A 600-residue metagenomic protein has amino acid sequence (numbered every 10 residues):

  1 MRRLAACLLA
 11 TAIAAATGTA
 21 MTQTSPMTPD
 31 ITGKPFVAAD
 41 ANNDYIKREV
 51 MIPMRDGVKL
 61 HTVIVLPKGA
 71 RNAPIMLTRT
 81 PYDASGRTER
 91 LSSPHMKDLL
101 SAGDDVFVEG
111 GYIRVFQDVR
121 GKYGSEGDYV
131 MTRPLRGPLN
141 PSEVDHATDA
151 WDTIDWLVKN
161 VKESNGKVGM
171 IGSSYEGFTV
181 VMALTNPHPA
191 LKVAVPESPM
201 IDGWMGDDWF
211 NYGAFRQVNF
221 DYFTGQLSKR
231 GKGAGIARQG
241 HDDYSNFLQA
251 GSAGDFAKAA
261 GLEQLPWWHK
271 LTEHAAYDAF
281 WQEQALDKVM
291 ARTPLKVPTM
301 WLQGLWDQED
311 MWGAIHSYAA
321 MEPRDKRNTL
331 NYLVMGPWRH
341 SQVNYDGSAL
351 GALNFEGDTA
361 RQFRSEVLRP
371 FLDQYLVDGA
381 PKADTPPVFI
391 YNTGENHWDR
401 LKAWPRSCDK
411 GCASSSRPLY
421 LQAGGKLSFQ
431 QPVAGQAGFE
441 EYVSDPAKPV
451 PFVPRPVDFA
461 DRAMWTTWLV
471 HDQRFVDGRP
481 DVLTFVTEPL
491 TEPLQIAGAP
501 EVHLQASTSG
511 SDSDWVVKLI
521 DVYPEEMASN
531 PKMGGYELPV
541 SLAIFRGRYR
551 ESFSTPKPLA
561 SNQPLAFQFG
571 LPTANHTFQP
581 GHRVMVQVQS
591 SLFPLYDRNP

Functional and structural regions predicted by a protein language model:
I31-A70, V486-E492, T555, L559: N-terminal cap/lid segment of alpha/beta-hydrolase-fold proteins
G33-K34, L248-G251, A349-P600: C-terminal, loop-rich substrate-recognition/catalytic regions characterized by aromatic stacking residues
P35, K97-G103, E109, G124 (+2 more regions): Accessory cap/linker subdomain of secreted extracellular hydrolases
K68-N160, D208-F210, N344-F355, R479 (+6 more regions): Cap/lid segment of the alpha/beta-hydrolase catalytic domain
K162-S174: Alpha/beta-hydrolase fold nucleophile elbow
G172-M182: Glycine-rich nucleophile elbow surrounding the catalytic serine of serine-hydrolase chemistry
W301-Q303: Short beta-strand/loop motif that positions the catalytic acidic residue of the alpha/beta-hydrolase fold
Q308-I315: Conserved alpha/beta-hydrolase "acid-adjacent" motif
